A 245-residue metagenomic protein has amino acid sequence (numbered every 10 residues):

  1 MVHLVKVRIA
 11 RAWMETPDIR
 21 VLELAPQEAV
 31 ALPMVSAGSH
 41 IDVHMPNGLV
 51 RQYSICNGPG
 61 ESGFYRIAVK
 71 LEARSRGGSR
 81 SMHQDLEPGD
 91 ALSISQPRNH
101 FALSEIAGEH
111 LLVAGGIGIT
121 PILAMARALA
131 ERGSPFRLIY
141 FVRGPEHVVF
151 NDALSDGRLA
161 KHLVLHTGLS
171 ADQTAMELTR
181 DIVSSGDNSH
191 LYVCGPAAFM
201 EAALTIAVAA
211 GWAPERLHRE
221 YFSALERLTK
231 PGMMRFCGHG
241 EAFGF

Functional and structural regions predicted by a protein language model:
V2-A91, G108, V142-P145: Ferredoxin-reductase
R80-G244: FNR/FR-type flavoprotein reductase catalytic core
